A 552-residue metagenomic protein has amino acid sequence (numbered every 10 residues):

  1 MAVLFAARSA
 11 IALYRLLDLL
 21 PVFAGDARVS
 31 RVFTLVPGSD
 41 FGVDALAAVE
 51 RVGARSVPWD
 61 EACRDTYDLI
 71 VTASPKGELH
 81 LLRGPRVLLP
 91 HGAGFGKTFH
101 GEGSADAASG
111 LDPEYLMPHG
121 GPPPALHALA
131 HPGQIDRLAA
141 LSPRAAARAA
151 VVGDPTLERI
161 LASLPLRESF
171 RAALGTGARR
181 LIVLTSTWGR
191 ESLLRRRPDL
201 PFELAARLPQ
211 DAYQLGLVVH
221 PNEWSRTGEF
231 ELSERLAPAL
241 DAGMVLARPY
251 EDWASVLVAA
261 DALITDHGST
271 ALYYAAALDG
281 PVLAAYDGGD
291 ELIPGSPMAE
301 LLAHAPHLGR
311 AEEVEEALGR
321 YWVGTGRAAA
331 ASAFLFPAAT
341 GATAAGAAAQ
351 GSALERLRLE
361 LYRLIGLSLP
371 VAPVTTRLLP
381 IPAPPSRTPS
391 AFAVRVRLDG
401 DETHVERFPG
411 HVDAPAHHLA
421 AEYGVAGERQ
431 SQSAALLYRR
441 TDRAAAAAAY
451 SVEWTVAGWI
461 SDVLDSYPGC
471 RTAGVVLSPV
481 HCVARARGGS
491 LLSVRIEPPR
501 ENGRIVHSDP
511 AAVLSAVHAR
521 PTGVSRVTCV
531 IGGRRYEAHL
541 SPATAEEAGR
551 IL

Functional and structural regions predicted by a protein language model:
M1-D60, L419-C529, R534: N-terminal pre-catalytic "stem/leader" segment of glycosyltransferase-like enzymes
L4-R159: Active-site and donor-binding regions of nucleotide-sugar-utilizing enzymes
Y14-V22, P155-S233, A349-E355: Conserved catalytic-core segment of nucleotide-activated headgroup transferases in glycan assembly
A54-D60, V152, V245-P249, A303-A317: Short acidic-hydrophobic, aromatic-tinged amphipathic segments that line or gate anion-handling sites
G77, L81-P90, R248-I293: A donor-sugar binding/catalytic signature common to diverse glycosyltransferases and related nucleotide-sugar
F230-R248: Nucleotide-activated donor-binding/catalytic signature segment of Leloir-type glycosyltransferases, i.e., the conserved
S269-A338, A345: Catalytic binding pocket for nucleotide-activated donors in carbohydrate/polymer assembly enzymes
A349-A393: C-terminal alpha-helical cap of glycosyltransferases
